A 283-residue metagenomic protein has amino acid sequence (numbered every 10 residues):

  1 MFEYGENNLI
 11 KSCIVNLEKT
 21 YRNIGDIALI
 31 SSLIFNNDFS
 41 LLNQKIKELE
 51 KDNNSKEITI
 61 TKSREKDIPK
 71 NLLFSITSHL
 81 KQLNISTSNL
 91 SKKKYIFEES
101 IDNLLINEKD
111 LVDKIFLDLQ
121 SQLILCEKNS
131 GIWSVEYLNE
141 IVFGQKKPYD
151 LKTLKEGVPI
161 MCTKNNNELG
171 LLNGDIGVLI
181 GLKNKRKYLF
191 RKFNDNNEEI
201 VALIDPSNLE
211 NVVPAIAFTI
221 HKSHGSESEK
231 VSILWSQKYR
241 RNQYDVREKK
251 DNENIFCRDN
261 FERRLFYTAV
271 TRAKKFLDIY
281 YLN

Functional and structural regions predicted by a protein language model:
M1-I160, N166-L169: Conserved helicase motor core of P-loop NTPases
I14, G174-I176, I200-L203: Well-ordered beta-strand positions in beta-sheet-rich domains
T153-V158, L172, S223-E229: Residue-level recognition of short, solvent-exposed, well-ordered loop/turn junctions that link secondary-structure
P159, G174-I176, A217: Conserved beta-strand residues within beta-sheet cores
T163, V178-I180: Conserved positions in beta-strands of structured domains
N167-D175, R240-D245: Short, Lys/Arg- and Gly-enriched loop/turn segments at beta-strand edges
G181-K183, Y188-N283: C-terminal accessory regions
